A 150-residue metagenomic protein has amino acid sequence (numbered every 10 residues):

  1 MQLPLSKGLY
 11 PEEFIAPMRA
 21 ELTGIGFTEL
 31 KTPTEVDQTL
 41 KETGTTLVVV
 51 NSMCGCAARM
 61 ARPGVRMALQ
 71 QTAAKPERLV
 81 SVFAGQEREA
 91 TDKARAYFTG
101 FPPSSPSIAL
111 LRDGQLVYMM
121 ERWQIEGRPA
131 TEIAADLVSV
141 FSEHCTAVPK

Functional and structural regions predicted by a protein language model:
M1-G44, F141, C145-P149: N-terminal leader/targeting and pre-domain segments
E42-C54: Short active-site neighborhood of thiol/selenol oxidoreductases, capturing the structured segment around
V50-N51, A74-K93: Thiol-based oxidoreductase modules, predominantly thioredoxin-like and allied folds used for disulfide exchange
A58-T72: Typically the conserved alpha-helix immediately C-terminal to a functionally engaged Cys/Sec in thioredoxin-like
R62-R66, A94-F98, E121-Q124: "Short basic amphipathic alpha-helical interaction patches in structured regions
Q70-A74, F98-P102, A109: Short, charge-rich binding segments
R88-S104: Short acidic (Asp/Glu) patches
F101-P149: Non-catalytic, surface beta->alpha helical segment in thiol-disulfide oxidoreductase systems
